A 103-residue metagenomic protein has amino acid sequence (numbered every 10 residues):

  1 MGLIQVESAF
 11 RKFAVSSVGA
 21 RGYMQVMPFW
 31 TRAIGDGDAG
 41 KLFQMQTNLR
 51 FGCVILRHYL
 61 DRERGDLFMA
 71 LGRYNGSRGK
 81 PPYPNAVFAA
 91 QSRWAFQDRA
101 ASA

Functional and structural regions predicted by a protein language model:
M1-A103: Catalytic glycan-binding domains that act on GlcNAc-containing polysaccharides
